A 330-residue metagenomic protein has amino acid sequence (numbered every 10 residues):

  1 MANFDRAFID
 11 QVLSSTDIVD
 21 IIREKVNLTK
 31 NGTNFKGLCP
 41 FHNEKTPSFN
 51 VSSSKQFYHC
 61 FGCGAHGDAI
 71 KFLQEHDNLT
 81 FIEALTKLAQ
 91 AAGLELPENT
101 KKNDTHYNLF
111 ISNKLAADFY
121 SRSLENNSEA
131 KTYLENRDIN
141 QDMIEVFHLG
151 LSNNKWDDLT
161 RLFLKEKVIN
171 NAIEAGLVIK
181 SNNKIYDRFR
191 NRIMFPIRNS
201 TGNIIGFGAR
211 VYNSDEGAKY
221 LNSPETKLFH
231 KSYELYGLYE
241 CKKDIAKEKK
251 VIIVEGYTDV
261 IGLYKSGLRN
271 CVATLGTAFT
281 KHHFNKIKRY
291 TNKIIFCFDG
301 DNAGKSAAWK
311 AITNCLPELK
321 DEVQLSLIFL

Functional and structural regions predicted by a protein language model:
M1-K101, N154: N-terminal structured subdomain of primase-like DNA metabolism proteins
F8, V12, H59, C63 (+10 more regions): Hydrophobic alpha-helical scaffolding
N31-T33, N43-K45, S54, H66-G67 (+5 more regions): Short flexible coil/turn linkers enriched for glycine and charged/polar residues that connect secondary-structure
T80-E129: Conserved active-site segments centered on acidic
D104, I111-N113, N153-Y290, I294 (+1 more regions): Phosphate-handling DNA/RNA-contact segment within nucleic-acid enzymes
F279-L330: Conserved phosphate-handling catalytic cores of large alpha/beta enzymes
